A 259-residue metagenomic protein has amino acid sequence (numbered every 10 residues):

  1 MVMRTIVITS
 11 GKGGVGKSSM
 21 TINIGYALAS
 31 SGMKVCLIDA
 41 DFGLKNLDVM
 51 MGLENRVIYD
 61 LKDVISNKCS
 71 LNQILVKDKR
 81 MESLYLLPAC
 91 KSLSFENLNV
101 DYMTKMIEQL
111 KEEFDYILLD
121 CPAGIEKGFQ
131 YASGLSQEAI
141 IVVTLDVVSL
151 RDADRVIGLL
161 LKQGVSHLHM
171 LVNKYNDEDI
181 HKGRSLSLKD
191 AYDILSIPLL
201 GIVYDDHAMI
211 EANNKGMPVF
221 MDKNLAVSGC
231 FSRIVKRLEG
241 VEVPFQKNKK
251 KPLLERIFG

Functional and structural regions predicted by a protein language model:
M1-M3: Phosphate-binding P-loop
T5, L86, L199-I202: Conserved beta-strand scaffold positions in the cores of enzyme catalytic domains, especially in NTP/NDP-utilizing
T5-K68, Y116: Walker A/P-loop NTP-binding active-site region of P-loop NTPases, recognizing the glycine-rich GxxxxGKT/S
V7, L86-P88, L171: Soluble periplasmic/extracytoplasmic beta-strand elements of cell-envelope proteins
G13, D39, V64, L87 (+4 more regions): Residue-level signature of catalytic and energy-coupling elements of molecular machines, predominantly ATP/GTP-dependent
A40-E112, N213-K215, F220: P-loop/Walker-type NTP enzyme "switch/lid" segment
K105, Q109-E112, Y116, C121-E211: Conserved catalytic-core segment of NTP-binding enzymes
K215-G259: NTP-binding/hydrolysis catalytic cores, primarily Walker-type P-loop NTPases
